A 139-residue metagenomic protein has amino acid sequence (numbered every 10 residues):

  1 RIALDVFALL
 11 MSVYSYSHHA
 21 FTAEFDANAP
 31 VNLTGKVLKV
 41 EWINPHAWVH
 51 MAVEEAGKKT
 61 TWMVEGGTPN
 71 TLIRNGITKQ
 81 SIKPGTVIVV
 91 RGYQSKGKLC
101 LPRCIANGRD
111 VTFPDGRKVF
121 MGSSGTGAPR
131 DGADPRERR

Functional and structural regions predicted by a protein language model:
I2-A3, A23: Hydrophobic alpha-helical segments with strong N-terminal bias
A3-Y14: Bacterial N-terminal signal peptides
S15-T22: Boundary at the C-terminal end of the N-terminal hydrophobic targeting segment
T22-R139: PEST-like low-complexity, intrinsically disordered acidic/proline/serine-rich tracts that flank trafficking/processing
